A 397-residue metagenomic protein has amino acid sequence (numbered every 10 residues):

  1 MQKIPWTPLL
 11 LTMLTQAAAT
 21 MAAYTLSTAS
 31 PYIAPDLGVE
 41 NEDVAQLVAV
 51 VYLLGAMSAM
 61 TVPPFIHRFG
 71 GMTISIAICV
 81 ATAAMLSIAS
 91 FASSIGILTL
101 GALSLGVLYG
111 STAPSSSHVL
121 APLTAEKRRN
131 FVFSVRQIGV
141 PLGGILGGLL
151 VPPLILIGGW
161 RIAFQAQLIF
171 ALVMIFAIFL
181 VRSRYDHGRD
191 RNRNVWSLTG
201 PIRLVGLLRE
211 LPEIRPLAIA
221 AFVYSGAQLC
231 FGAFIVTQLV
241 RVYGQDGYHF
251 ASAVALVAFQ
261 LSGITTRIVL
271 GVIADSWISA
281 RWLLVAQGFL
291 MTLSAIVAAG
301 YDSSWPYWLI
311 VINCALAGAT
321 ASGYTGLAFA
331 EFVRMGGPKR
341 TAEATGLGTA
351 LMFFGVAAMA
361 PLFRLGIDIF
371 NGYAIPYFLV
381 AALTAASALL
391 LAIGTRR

Functional and structural regions predicted by a protein language model:
M1-Q2, Y185-L217: Juxtamembrane intracellular "pre-TM" segments in multi-pass secondary transporters
Y24, Y52-M60, G144-I145, Q260-I264 (+2 more regions): Residue-level signature of mid-helix packing/kink "hotspots" within the transmembrane helices of 12-pass Major
L26-S27, E213-I264: Extracytoplasmic gate region of multi-pass secondary transporters
M57-S93: Conserved MFS/SLC helix-loop-helix module at the cytosolic interface between two early adjacent transmembrane helices
R68-I78, D275-F289: Cytoplasmic membrane-interface "Motif A"-like loop-to-helix N-cap segments of 12-TM Major Facilitator Superfamily
G101-V140: Cytoplasmic helix-loop-helix junction between adjacent transmembrane helices in 12-TM secondary transporters
A280-A328: C-terminal transmembrane helical hairpin of 12-TM major facilitator-type secondary transporters
V333-F370: A late C-terminal transmembrane helix in Major Facilitator Superfamily
